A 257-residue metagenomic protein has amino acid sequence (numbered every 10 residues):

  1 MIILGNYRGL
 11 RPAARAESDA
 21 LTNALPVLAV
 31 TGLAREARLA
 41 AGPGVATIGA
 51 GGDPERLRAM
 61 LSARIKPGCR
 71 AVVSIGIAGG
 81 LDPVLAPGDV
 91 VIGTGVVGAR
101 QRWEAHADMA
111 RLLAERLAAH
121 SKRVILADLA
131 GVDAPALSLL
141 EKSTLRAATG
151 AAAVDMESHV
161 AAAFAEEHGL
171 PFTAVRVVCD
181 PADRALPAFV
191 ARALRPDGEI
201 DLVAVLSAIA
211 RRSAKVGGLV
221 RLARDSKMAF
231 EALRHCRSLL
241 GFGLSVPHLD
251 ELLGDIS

Functional and structural regions predicted by a protein language model:
M1-D19: Short N-terminal or domain-adjacent regulatory/targeting segments
I2, L21-S257: Glycine-rich phosphate- or other oxyanion-binding loops that anchor nucleotides, phosphorylated ligands
